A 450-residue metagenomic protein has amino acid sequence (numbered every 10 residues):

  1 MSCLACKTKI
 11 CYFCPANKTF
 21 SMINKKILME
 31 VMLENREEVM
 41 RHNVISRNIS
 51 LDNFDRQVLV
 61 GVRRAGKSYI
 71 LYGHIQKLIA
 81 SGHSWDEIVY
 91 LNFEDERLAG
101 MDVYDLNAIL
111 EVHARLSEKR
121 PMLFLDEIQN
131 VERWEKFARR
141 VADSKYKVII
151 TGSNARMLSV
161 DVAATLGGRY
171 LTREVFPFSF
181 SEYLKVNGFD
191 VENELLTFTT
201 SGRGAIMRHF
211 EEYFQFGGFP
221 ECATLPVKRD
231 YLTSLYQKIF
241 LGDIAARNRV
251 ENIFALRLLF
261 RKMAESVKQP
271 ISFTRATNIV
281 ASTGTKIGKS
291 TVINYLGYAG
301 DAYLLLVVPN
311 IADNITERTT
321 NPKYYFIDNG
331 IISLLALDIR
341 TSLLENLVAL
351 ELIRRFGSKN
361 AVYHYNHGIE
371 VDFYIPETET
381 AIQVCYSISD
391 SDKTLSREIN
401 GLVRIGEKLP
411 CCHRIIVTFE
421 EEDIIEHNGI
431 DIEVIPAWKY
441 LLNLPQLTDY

Functional and structural regions predicted by a protein language model:
C3, K7-V39, N53-D55, V60 (+6 more regions): A cross-kingdom feature that marks ATP-driven nucleic-acid transaction machinery
F13-N35, S181, K185-L350, R355-Y363: Interdomain hinge/linker elements that couple catalytic modules in large macromolecular machines
G66: Conserved glycine(s) of the Walker
V89-E118: Short glycine-rich substrate-engagement loop in P-loop NTPases that contacts/grips substrate
S117-W134: Conserved P-loop NTPase "ATPase switch" module shared by AAA+ and STAND
K119-M122, S144-I149: Loop/turn-to-beta-strand initiation segments
K147-S153, E174: Structural recognition of the conserved hydrophobic beta-strand(s) that form the central parallel beta-sheet of P-loop
R156-T172, V186-G188: Short regulatory helix/loop adjacent to the ATP-binding pocket of P-loop NTPases
